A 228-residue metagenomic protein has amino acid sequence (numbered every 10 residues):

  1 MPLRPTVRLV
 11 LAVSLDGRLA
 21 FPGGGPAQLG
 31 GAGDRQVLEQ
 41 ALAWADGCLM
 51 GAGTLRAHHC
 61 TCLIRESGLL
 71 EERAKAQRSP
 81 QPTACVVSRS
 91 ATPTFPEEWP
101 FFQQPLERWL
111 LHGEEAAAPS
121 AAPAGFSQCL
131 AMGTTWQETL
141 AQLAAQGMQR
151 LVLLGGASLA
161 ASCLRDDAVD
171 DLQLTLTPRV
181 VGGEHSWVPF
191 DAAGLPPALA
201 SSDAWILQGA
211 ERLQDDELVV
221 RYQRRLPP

Functional and structural regions predicted by a protein language model:
M1-P228: Enzymes that bind and transform nitrogen-containing heteroaromatic metabolites
